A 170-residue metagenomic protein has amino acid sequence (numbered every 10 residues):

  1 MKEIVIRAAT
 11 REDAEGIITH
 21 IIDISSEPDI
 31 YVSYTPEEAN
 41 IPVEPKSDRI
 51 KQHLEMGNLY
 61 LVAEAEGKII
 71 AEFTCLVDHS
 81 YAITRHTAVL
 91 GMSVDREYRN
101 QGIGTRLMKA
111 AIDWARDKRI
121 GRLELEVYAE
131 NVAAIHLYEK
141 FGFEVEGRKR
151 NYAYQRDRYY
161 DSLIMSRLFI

Functional and structural regions predicted by a protein language model:
M1-E15, L163, I170: Conserved N-terminal entry element of GNAT/NAT acetyltransferase domains
K2-I4, E66-E72, Y160: Glycine-rich phosphate/pyrophosphate-binding loop shared by adenosine-nucleotide-utilizing enzymes
A9, M92-V94, V127: Hydrophobic adenine-recognition pocket in adenosine-nucleotide-binding enzymes
T19-E37: Helix-loop element at the rim of GNAT/NAT acetyltransferase active sites that forms part of the acceptor-substrate
S25, E38-E97, M108-K109, L168-I170: Acetyl-CoA-dependent GNAT
Q101, T105, E130-G147: Conserved active-site alpha-helix within GNAT-family acetyltransferase domains
M108, A115-E126: Conserved GNAT acetyl-CoA-binding A-motif
E124-V127, E139, E144-Y160: Conserved catalytic-core motifs of GNAT/GCN5-like acyltransferases
